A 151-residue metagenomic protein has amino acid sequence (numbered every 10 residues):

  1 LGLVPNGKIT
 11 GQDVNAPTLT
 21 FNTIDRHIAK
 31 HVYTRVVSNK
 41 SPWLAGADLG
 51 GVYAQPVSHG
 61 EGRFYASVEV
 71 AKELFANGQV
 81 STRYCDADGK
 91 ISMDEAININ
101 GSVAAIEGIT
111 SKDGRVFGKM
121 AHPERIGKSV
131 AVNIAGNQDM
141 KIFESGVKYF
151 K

Functional and structural regions predicted by a protein language model:
L1-K40: Cysteine-nucleophile active-site neighborhood
V36-K151: C-terminal and late-domain segments of enzyme folds
